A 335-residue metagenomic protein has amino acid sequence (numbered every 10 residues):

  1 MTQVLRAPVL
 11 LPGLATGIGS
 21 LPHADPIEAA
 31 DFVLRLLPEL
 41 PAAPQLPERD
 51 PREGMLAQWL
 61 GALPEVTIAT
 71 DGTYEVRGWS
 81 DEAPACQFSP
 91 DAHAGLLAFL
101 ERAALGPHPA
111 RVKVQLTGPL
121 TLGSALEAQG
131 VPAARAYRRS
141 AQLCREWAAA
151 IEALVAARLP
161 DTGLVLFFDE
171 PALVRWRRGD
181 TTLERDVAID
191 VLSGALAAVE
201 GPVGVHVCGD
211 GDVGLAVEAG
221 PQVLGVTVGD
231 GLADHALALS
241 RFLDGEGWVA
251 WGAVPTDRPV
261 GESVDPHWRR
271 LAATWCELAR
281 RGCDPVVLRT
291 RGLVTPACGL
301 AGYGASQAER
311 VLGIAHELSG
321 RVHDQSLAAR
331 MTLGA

Functional and structural regions predicted by a protein language model:
M1-A133, Y137, G247, E277-C283 (+2 more regions): Alpha/beta catalytic barrel-like cores
A30, A92-P109, C144-D161, A236-F242 (+1 more regions): Short amphipathic alpha-helices and their capping/turn segments at secondary-structure boundaries
P41-Q45, F167, V223-G225, A250: Conserved beta-strand positions in the central sheet of alpha/beta enzyme cores
Q87-D91, V131-L143, D180-V191, E262-R270 (+1 more regions): Alpha-helix N-cap and loop-to-helix initiation/capping positions
K113-P119, L164-L173, G204-D210, V249-T256 (+1 more regions): Core alpha/beta catalytic barrel or barrel-like domain that forms the active/cofactor pocket in diverse metabolic
V114, R135-A233: Active-site loop segments of alpha/beta catalytic cores
L122-A136, F167-L183, G252-G261, T295-G304: Active-site-proximal beta-alpha loop/turn segments in soluble metabolic enzymes
Q222-T332: Catalytic-face loop-and-helix region of soluble metabolic enzyme cores
